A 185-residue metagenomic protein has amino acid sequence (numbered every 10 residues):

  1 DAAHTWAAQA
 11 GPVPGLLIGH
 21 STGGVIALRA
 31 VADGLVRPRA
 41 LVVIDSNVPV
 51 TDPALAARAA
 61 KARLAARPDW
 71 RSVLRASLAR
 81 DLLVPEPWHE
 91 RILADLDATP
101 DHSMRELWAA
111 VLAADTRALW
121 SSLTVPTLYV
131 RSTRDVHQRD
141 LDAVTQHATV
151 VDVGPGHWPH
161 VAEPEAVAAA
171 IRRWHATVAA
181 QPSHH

Functional and structural regions predicted by a protein language model:
D1-I18, A169: Active-site loop/oxyanion-hole signature of alpha/beta-hydrolase fold enzymes
W6-V13, V36, W174, V178: Glycine-rich phosphate-binding loop signature in dinucleotide/nucleotide-binding domains
G19, G23, A27: Gly/Ala-rich beta-loop-alpha elbow adjacent to hydrolase catalytic centers
L28-A32, R37-D69: Flexible "cap/lid" loop of the alpha/beta hydrolase fold
D52-L55, P68-S122: Conserved alpha/beta-hydrolase catalytic His-Asp/Glu region
P126-A162: Conserved loop-alpha-helix segment in the C-terminal half of the alpha/beta-hydrolase fold that carries the catalytic
A148-H185: Catalytic active-site module of serine/aspartate enzymes centered on a nucleophile-bearing elbow/loop
